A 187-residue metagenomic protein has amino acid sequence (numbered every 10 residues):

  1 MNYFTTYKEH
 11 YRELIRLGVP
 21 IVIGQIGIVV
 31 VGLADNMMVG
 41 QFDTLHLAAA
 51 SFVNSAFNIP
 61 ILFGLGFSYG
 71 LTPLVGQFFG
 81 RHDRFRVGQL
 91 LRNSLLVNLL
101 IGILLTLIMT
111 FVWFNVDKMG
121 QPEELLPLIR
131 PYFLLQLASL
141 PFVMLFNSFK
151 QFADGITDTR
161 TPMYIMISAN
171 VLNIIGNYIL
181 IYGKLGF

Functional and structural regions predicted by a protein language model:
M1-I21, V75-P141, I175, L185-F187: Short alpha-helical transmembrane segments in multi-pass integral membrane proteins
Y7, Y11-V30, A34, A56-F63 (+2 more regions): Residue-level signal for short hydrophobic patches within transmembrane helices of multi-pass membrane transporters
G18, Q25, S51-N54, N98 (+4 more regions): Residue-level recognition of transmembrane alpha-helices in multi-pass small-molecule transporters/permeases
I21, Q25, N36-M37, P73 (+3 more regions): Transmembrane alpha-helix boundary and packing residues in multipass membrane permease domains and related
V30-L33, Q41-T44, F78-R81, G155-I156 (+1 more regions): Helix-loop interface residues and adjacent transmembrane-helix termini in multi-pass membrane transporters, primarily
V39-N58, E123-L128: Interfacial/gating helices of multi-pass transporter permease domains
L47-T110, V143-P162: Small-residue-rich hydrophobic transmembrane alpha-helices
R160, N170-F187: Membrane-interface helix-loop junctions in multi-pass transport and translocation proteins
